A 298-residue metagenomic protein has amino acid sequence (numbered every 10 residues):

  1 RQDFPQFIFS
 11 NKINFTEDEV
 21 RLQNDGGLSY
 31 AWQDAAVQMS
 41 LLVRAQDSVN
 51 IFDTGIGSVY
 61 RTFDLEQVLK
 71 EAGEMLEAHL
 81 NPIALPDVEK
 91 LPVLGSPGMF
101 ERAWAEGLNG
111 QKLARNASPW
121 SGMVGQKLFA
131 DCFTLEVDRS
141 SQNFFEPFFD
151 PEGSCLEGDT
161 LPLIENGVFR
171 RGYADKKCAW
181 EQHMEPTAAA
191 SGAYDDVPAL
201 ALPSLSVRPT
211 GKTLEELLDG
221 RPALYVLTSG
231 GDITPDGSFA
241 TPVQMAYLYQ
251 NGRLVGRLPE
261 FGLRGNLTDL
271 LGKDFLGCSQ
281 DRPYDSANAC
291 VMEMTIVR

Functional and structural regions predicted by a protein language model:
R1-P147, E165-V168, R253, C290-R298: Active-site bordering "gate/hinge" segments that shape substrate access to catalytic or cofactor-binding pockets
V124-R298: Dual-mode signal for accessory low-complexity, basic/Gly-rich regions
